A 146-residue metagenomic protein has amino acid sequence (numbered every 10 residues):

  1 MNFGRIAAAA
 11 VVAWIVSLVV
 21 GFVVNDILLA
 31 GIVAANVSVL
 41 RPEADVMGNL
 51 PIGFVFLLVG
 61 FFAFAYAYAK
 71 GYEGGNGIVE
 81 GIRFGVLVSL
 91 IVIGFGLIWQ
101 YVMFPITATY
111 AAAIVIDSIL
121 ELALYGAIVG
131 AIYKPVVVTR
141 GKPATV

Functional and structural regions predicted by a protein language model:
M1-V146: Juxtamembrane/disordered regions of integral membrane proteins
